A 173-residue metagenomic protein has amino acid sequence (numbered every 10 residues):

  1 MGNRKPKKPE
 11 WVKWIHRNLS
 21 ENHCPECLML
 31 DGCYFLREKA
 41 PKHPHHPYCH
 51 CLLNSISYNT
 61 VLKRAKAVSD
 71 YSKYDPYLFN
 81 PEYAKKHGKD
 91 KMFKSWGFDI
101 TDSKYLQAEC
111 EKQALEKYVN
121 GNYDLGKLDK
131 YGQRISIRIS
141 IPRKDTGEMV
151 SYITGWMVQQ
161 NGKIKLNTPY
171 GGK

Functional and structural regions predicted by a protein language model:
M1-Y48, L52-K104, E109-E116: Domain-core detector
K8-N18, H23-P25, Q107-K173: Functional cores of ribonucleases/endoribonucleases
